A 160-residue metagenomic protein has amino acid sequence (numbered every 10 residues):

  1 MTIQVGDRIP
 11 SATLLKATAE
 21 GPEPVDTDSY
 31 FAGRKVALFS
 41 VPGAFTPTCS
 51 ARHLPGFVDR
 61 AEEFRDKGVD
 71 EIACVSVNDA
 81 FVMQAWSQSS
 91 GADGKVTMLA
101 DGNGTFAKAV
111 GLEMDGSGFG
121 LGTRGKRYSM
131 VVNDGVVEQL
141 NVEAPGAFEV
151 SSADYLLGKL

Functional and structural regions predicted by a protein language model:
M1-L160: Chalcogenol-based redox active-site neighborhoods
